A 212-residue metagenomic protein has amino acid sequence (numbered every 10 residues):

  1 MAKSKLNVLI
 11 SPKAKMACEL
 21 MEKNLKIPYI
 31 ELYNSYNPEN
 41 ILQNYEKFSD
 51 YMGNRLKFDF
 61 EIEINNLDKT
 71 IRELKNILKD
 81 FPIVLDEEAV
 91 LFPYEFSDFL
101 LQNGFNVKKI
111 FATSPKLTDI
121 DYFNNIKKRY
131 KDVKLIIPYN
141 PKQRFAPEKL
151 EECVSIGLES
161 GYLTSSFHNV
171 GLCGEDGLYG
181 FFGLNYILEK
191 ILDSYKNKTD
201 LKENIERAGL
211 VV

Functional and structural regions predicted by a protein language model:
M1-V212: An N-terminal assembly and electron-transfer interface module characteristic of large anaerobic redox and radical
